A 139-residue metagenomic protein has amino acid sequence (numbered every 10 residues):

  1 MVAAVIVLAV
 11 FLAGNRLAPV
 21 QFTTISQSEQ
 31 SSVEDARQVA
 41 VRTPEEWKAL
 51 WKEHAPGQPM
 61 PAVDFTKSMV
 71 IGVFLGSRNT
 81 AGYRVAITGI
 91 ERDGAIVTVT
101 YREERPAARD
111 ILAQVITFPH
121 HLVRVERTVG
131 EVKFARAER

Functional and structural regions predicted by a protein language model:
V2-R139: Exposed, flexible binding/inhibitory loops of compact, secreted disulfide-stabilized domains
